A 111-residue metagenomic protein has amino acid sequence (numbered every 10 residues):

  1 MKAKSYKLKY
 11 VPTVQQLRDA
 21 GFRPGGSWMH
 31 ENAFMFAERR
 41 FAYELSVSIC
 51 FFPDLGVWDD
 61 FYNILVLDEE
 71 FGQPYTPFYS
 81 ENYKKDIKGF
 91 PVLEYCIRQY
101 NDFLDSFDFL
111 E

Functional and structural regions predicted by a protein language model:
M1-S5, Y10, E31, F36 (+2 more regions): Intrinsically disordered, low-complexity regulatory regions enriched in serine/threonine/proline and acidic residues
A3-G26: Amphipathic alpha-helical segments
